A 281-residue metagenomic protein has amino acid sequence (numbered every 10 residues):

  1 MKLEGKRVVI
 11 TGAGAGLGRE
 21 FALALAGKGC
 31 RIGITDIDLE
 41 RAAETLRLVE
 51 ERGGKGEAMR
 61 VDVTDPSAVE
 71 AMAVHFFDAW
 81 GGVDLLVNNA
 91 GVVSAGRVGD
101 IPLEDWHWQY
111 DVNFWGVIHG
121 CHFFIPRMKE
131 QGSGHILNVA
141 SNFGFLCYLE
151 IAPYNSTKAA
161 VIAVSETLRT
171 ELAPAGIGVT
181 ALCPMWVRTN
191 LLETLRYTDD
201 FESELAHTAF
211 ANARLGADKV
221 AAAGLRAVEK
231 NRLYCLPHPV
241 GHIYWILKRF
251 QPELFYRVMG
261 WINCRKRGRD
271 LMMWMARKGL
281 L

Functional and structural regions predicted by a protein language model:
K2-G33: Canonical Rossmann dinucleotide-binding motif of NAD(H)/NADP(H)-dependent dehydrogenases/reductases, specifically
L39-E40, R60-A71, L103: The beta1-alpha1 cofactor-binding region of Rossmann-like NAD(H)/NADP(H)-dependent oxidoreductases
R97-V98, P102-H107: Substrate-binding pocket helix/loop in short-chain dehydrogenase/reductase
I101, C147-N155, T167: Active-site loop-to-helix junction immediately N-terminal to the catalytic Tyr of the SDR YXXXK motif in Rossmann-fold
C121, T157: Active-site helix of classical SDR
S141: Residue(s) in the substrate-gating loop at a strand-loop-helix junction that position the organic substrate next
P174-P239: SDR active-site lid
